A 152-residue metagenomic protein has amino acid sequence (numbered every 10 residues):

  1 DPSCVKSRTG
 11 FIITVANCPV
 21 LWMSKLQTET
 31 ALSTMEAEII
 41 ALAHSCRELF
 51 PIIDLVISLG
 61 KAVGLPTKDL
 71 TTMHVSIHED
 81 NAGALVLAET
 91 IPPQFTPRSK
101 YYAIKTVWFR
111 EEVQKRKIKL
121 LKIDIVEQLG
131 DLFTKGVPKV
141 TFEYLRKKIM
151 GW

Functional and structural regions predicted by a protein language model:
D1-W152: Divalent metal-binding acidic/histidine catalytic loops
